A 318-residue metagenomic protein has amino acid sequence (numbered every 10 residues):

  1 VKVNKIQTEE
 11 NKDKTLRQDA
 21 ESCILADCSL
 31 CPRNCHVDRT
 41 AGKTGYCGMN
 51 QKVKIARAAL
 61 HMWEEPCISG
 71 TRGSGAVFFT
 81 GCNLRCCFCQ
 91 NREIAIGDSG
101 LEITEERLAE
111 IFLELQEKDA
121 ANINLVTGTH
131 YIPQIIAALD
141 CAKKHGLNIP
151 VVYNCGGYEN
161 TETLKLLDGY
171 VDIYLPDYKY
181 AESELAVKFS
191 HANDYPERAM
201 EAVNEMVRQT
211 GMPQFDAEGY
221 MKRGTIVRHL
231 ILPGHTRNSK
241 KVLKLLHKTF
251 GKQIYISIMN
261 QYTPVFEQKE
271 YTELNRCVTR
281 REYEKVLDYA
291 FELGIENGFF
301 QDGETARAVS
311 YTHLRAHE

Functional and structural regions predicted by a protein language model:
V1-S74, L84: Flexible, acidic/Gly-rich N-terminal and inter-domain linker regions that tether and position cofactor-handling modules
C47-I173, E182-S183: Conserved Radical SAM active-site core
E93-S99, K188-N193, E270-C277: Short glycine-enriched, charge-decorated loop/helix-capping segments at active-site entrances that position
F112, I136-L139, L164, V203 (+4 more regions): Generic structural signal for well-ordered alpha-helices, preferentially at hydrophobic/aromatic core positions
G128-H130, G156-Y158, L230-L232, M259-T263 (+1 more regions): Active-site beta-loop-alpha junctions enriched in small/polar residues
V171-E182, Y255-Q261: Non-cysteine beta-strand/loop elements that form the S-adenosyl-L-methionine
S190-A192, V203-N238, V242, N260-Q261 (+2 more regions): Conserved strand-turn element in the central/C-terminal portion of the radical SAM core barrel that lines
T312-E318: Conserved small/polar residues in nucleotide/adenosyl-binding loops
